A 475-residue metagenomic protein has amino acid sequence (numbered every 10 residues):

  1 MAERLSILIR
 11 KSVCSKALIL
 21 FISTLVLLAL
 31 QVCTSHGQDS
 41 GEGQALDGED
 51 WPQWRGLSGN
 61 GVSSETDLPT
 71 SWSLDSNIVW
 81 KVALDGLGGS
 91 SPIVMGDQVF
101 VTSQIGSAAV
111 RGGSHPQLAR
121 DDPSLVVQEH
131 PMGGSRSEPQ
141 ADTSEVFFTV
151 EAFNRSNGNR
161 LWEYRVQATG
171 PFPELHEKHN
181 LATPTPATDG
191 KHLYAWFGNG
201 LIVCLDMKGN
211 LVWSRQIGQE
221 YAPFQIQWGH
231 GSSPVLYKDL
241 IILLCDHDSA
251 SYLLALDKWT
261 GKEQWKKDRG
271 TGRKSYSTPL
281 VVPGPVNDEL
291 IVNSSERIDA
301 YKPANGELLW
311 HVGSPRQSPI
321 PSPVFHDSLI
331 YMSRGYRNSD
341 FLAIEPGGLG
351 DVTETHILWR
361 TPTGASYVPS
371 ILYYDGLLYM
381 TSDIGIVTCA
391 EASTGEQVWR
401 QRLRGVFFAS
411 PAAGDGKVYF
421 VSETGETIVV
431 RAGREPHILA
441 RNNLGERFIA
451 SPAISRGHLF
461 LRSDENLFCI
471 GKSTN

Functional and structural regions predicted by a protein language model:
M1-S15: N-terminal secretory signal peptides that target proteins for export/translocation
S15-A17, H36: General secretory precursor processing signal
A17-Q31: Bacterial N-terminal signal peptides
C33-N475: Noncatalytic, solvent-exposed loop/strand surfaces of beta-propeller-type extracellular/periplasmic domains
